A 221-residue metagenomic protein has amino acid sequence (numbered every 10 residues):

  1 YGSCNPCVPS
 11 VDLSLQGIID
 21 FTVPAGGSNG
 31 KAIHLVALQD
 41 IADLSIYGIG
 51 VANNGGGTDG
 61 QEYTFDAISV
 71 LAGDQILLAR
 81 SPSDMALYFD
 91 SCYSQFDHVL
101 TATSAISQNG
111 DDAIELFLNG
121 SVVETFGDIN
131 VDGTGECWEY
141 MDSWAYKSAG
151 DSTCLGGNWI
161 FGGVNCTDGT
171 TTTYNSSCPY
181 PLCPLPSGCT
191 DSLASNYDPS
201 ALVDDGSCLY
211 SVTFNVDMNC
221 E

Functional and structural regions predicted by a protein language model:
Y1-S14, N165-E221: Primarily marks secretory-pathway-exposed extracellular/lumenal segments that are disulfide- and glycosylation-prone
C7-G55, I106-N109, D217-E221: A structural motif detector for short, solvent-exposed N-terminal "entry" segments of globular domains
S14, A32-V36, G48-G50, Q75-A79 (+3 more regions): Residues within well-ordered beta-strands of beta-sheet-rich folds
A37-D43, A52-G57, S81-M85, L118-V122 (+3 more regions): Acidic glycine-/aspartate-rich tracts in secreted/extracellular proteins
L38, F65-S69, A105, C137: Short, surface-exposed secondary-structure edge patches
I46, H98-S176: Conserved beta-structured recognition patch
Q61-L87: Intrinsically disordered, low-complexity Pro/Gly/Ser/Thr-rich segments with frequent PxxP/GP/PP motifs and embedded
